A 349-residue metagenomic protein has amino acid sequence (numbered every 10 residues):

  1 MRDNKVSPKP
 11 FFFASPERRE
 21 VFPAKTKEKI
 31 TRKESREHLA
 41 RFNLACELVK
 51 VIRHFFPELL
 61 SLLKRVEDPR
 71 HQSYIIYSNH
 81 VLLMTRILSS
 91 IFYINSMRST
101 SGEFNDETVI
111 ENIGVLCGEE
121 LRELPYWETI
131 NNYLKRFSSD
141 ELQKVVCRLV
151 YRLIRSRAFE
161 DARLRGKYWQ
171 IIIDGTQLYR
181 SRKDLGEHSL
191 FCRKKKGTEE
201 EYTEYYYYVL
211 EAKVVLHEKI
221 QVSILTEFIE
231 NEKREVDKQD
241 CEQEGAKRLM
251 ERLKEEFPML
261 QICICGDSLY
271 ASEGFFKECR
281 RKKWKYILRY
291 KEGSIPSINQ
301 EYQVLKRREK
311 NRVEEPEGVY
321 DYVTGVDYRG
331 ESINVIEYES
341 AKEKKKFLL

Functional and structural regions predicted by a protein language model:
M1-P57: Charged, often Cys/His-bearing segments associated with DNA-binding zinc-finger transcription factors
I52-M84, E119, E128-N131: Basic, short loop/linker segments at the boundary and entry of helix-turn-helix/winged-helix-like folds
T85, T100-S101, Y126, I130 (+6 more regions): Short, conserved catalytic/metal-binding motifs centered on acidic residues
M97-G118: DNA-recognition alpha helix
N131-E218: Active-site-proximal, Lys/Arg-enriched surface segment that forms a nucleic-acid-binding/basic interface patch
K194-Q261: Electropositive, glycine- and tryptophan-enriched low-complexity nucleic-acid-binding patches
V236-I298: Domain-level cores of phosphate- or acyl-group-handling catalytic modules
K285-L349: An anionic, glycine-rich sequence signature occurring as long contiguous blocks
